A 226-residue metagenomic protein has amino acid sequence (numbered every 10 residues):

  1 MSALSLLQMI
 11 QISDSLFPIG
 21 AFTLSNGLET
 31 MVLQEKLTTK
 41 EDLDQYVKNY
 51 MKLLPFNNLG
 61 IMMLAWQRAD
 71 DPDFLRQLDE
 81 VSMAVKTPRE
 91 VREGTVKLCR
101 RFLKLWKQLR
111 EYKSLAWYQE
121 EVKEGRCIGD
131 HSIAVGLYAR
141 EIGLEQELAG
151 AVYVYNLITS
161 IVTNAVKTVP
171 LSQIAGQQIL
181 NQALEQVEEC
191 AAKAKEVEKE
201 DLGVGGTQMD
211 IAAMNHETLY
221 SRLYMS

Functional and structural regions predicted by a protein language model:
M1, M63-K86, V204-M209: Long, compositionally biased
M1-L7: Charged, compositionally biased N-terminal leader segments and the immediate start of the first structured element
Q8-D71: Glycine/small-residue-rich interface belts in oligomeric ring/scaffold proteins and their assembly partners
M31-E41, L109-A116, E141-A149, T168-A175: Inter-helical turn/loop segments and adjacent helix faces that build the functional surface of alpha-helical bundle
P72-I142: Internal, conserved structured core segments that host functional sites
R76, N156-S226: C-terminal auxiliary extensions adjacent to catalytic cores
G125-V169: A contiguous pocket-lining binding segment that forms or flanks enzyme active sites
